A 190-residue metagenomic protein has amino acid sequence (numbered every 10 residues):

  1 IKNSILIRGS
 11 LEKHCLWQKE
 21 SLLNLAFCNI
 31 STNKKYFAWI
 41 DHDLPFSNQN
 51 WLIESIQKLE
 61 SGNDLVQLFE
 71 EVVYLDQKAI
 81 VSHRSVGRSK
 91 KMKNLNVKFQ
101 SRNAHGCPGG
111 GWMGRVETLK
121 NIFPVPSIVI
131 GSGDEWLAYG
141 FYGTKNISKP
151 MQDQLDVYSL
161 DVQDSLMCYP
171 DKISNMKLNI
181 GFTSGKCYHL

Functional and structural regions predicted by a protein language model:
K2-K34: Active-site-proximal specificity loops/subdomain of glycosyltransferases
I7-G9, Q67, G181-F182, H189: Structural signal for conserved beta-strand scaffold positions within catalytic alpha/beta enzyme cores
L11-K13, D43-P45, E71-Y74, L119 (+1 more regions): Short, solvent-exposed loop/turn segments at secondary-structure junctions
K34-P45: Short beta-strand-to-loop acidic/aromatic patch adjacent to the donor-nucleotide binding site
Y36, D64-L65, I180: Short, Asp-centered acidic motifs that coordinate Mg2+ and/or phosphate in catalytic or ligand-binding sites
I40, P108-G110, S184: Residues that flank catalytic or metal-binding motifs in active/ligand-binding sites
S47-G143, Y158, Q163: Conserved catalytic core of nucleotide-sugar-dependent glycosyltransferases
I128-L190: C-terminal catalytic/acceptor-binding lobe
